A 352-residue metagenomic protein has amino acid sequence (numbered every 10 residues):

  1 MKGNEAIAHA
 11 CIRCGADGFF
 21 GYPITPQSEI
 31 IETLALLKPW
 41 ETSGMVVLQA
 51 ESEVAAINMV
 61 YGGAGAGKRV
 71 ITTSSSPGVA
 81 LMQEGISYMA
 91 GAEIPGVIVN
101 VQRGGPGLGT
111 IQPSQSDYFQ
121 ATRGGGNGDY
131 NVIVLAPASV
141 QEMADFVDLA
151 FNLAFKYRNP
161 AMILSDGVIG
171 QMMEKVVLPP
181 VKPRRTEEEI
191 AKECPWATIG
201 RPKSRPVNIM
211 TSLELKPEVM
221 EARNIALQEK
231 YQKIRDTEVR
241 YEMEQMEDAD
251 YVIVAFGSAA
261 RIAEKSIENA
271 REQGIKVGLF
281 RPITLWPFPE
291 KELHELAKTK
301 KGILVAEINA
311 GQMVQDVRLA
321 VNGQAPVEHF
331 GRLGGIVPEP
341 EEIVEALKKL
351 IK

Functional and structural regions predicted by a protein language model:
M1-L36: N-terminal glycine-rich anion-binding loops that anchor highly charged ligand groups
K2-A6, Q228-Y251, E264: Glycine-/acidic-rich phosphate or pyrophosphate-binding loops and their flanking alpha/beta elements
E29-R123, I133-F155: Thiamine diphosphate
V132-E189, E342-K352: Structural signature of the thiamine diphosphate
R158-M243: Conformationally flexible catalytic loops at phosphate/diphosphate-handling active centers
Y241-K276, F280, W286-E292: Redox- and metal-dependent alpha/beta enzyme cores, enriched for Fe-S-associated oxidoreductases and cofactor-handling
E307-K352: Peripheral docking tails and interdomain loops at the edges of cofactor- or intermediate-handling domains
